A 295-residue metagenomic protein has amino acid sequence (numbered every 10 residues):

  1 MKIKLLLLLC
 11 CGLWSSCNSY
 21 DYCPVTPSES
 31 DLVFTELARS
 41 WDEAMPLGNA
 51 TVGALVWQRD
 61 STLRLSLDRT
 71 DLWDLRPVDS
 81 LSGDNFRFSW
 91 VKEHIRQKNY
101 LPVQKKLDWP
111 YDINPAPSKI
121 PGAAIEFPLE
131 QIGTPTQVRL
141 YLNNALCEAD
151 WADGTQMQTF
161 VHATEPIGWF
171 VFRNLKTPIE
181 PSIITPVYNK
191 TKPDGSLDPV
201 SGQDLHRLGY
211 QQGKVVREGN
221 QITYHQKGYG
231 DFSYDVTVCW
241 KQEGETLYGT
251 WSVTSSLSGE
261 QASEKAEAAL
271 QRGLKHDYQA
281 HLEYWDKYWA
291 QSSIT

Functional and structural regions predicted by a protein language model:
M1-C23: Bacterial Sec-dependent N-terminal signal peptides
Y20-D42, L47, T51-T295: Acidic/polar, glycine-enriched structural segments that form the non-catalytic walls/loops of the carbohydrate-binding
